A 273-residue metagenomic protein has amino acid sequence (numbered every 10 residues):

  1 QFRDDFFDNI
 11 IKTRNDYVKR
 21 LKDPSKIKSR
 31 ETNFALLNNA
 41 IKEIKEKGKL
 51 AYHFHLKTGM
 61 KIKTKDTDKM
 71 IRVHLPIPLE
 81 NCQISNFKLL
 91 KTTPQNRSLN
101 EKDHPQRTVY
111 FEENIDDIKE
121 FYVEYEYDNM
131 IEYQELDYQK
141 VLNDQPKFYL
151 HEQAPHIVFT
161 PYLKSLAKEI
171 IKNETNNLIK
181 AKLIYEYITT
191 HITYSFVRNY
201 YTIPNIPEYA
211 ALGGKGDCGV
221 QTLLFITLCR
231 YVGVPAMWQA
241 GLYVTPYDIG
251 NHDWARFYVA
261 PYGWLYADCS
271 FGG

Functional and structural regions predicted by a protein language model:
Q1-Y133: Intrinsically disordered, low-complexity N-terminal segments that are enriched in acidic
V73, I184, A255: Terminal peptide-recognition signature
S85-N86, G213, W264-D268: Short, well-ordered strand-loop elements centered on a beta-strand within folded domains, enriched for acidic residues
L89-T92, D137-P146, C269-G272: Short intrinsically disordered coil segments
E101-P105, Y110, I115-L212: Acidic low-complexity segments
N177-I184, G214-C229: Active-site nucleophilic cysteine motif
A211-D217, D253-W254: Acidic helix/loop microenvironments that form the catalytic cleft of cell-wall polysaccharide enzymes
V220-G273: Hydrophobic/aromatic-rich core segments of domains that either
